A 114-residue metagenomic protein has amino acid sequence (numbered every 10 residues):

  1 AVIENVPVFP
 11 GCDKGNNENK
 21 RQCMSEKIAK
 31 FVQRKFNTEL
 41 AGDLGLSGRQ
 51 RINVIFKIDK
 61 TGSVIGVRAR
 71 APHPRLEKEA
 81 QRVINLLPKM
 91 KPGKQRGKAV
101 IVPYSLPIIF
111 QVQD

Functional and structural regions predicted by a protein language model:
A1-D114: Charge-biased low-complexity segments
